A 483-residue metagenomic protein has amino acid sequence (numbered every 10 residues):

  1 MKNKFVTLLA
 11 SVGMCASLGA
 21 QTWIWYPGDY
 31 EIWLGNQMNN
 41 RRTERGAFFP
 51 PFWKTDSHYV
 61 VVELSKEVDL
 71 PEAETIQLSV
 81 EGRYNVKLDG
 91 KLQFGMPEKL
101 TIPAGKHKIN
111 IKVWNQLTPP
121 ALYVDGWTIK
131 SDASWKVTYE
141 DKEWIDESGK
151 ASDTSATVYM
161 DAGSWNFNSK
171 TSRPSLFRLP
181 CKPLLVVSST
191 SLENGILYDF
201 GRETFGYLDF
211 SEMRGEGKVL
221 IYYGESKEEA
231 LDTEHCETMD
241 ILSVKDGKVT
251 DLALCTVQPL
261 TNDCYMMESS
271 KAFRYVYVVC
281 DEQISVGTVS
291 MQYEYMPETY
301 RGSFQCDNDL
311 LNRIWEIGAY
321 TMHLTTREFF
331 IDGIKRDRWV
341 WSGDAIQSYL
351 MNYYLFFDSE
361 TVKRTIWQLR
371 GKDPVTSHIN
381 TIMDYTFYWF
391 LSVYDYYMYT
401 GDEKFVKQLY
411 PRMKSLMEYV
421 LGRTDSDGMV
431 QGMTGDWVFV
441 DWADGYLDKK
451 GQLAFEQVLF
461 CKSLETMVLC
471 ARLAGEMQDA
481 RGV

Functional and structural regions predicted by a protein language model:
M1-Q21: Bacterial Sec-dependent N-terminal signal peptides
Q21-E328, D344, E360-T365, K404: Extracellular/oxidizing-compartment recognition motifs
Q283-I317, H323-L324, F329-R364, H378-N380 (+3 more regions): Active-site acid/base region of carbohydrate-active enzymes
